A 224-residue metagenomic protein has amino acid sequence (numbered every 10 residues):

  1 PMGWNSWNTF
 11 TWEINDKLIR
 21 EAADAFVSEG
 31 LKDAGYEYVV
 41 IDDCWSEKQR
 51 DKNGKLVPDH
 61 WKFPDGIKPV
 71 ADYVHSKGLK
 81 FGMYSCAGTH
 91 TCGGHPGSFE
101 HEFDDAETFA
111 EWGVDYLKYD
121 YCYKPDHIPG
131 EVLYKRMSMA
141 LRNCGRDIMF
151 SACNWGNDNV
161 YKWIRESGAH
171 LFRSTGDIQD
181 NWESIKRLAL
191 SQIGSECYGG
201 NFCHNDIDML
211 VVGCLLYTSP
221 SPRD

Functional and structural regions predicted by a protein language model:
P1-T11: An acidic-aromatic substrate-binding cleft motif
W12-E13, E47-K48, H90-C92, D158-Y161: Short catalytic/ligand-binding loop motif for oxyanion handling, primarily in non-cytosolic enzymes, centered on
A22, F26-D126: Aromatic-lined carbohydrate-binding/catalytic grooves of carbohydrate-active enzymes
V70, M137, T218: Aromatic/hydrophobic pocket-lining residues that form π-stacking "cages" and hydrophobic walls in ligand
F99-Y198: Active-site neighborhood of glycoside hydrolase catalytic domains
G194-L216: Active-site clefts of carbohydrate-active enzymes
Y217-D224: Conserved small/polar residues in nucleotide/adenosyl-binding loops
